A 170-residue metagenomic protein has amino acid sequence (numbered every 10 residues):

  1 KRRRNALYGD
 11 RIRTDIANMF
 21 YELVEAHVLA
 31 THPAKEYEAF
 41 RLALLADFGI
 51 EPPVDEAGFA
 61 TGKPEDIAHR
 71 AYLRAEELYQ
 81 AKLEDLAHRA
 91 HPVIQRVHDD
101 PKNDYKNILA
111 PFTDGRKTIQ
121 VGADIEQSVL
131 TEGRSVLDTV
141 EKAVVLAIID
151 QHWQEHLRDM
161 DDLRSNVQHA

Functional and structural regions predicted by a protein language model:
K1-A170: Extended, charged helical/alpha-beta scaffold domains that provide interaction surfaces
